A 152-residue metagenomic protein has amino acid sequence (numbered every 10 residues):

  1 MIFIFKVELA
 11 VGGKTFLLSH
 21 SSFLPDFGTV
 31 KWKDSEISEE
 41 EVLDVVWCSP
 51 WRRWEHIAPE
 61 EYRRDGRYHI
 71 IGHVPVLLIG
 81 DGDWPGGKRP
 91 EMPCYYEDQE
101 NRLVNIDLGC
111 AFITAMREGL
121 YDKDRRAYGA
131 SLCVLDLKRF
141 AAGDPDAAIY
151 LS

Functional and structural regions predicted by a protein language model:
M1-V104, G109-A115: Acidic, His/Gly-enriched loop-helix segments that form or flank divalent-metal centers in metallo-dependent hydrolases
E91-S152: Binuclear metal-dependent phosphoesterase catalytic core
